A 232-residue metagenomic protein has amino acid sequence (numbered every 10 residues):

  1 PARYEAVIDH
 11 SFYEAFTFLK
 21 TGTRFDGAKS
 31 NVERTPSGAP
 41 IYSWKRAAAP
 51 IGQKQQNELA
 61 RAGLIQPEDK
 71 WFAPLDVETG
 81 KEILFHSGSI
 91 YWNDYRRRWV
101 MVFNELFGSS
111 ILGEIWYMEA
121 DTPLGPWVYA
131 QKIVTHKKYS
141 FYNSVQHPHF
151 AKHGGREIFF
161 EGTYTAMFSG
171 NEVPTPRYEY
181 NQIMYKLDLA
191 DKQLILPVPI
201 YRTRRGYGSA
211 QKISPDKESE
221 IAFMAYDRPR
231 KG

Functional and structural regions predicted by a protein language model:
P1-G232: Carbohydrate-active catalytic/glycan-binding domains of CAZyme proteins, especially the secreted or lumenal ectodomains
